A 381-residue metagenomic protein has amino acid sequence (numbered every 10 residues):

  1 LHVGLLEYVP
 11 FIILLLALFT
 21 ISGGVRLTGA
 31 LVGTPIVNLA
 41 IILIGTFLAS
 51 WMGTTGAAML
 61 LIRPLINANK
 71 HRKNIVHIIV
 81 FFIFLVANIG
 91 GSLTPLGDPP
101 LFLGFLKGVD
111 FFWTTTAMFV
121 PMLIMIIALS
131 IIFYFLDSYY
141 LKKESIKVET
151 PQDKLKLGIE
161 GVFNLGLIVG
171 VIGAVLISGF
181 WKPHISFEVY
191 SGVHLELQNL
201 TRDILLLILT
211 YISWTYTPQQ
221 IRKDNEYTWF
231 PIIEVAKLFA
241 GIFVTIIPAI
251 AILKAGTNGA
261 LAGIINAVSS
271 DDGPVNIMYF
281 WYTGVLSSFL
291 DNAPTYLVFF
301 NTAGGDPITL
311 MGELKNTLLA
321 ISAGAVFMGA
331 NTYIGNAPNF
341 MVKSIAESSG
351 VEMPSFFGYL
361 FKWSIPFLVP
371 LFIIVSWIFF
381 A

Functional and structural regions predicted by a protein language model:
L1-P10, F111-P121, D153-I159, H184-I204 (+3 more regions): Interfacial loop-to-helix junctions that mark the boundaries of transmembrane helices in multi-pass membrane
L1-V3, L18-G33, F47-L60, P248-A260 (+2 more regions): Transmembrane alpha-helix boundary signature
L15-G23, G45, M122-Y134, N164-G179 (+5 more regions): Hydrophobic core segments of alpha-helical transmembrane domains in multi-pass membrane transport and ion-translocation
T20-G24, G56, L60, D98-L101 (+5 more regions): Juxtamembrane interface elements at the cytosolic ends of transmembrane helices in multi-pass membrane proteins
S22-G29, I44-A57, V86-T94, P121-F133 (+2 more regions): Helix-loop-helix module between adjacent transmembrane segments
A49, M59-N74, I78-V80, V86 (+4 more regions): Membrane-interfacial helix-loop connectors
L93, F112-I159, F327-A381: Juxtamembrane and boundary regions of transmembrane helices in multi-pass small-molecule transporters and channels
I168-V298: Transmembrane helical segments that form the transport core of multi-pass membrane transport proteins
